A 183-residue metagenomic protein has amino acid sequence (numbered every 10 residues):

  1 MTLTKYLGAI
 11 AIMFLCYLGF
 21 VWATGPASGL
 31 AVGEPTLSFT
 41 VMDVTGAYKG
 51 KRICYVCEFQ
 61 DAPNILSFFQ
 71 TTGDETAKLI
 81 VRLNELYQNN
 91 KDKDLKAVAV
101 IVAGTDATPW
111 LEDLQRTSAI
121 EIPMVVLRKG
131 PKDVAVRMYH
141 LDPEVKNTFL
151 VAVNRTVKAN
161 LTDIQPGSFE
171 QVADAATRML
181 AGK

Functional and structural regions predicted by a protein language model:
M1-I10: Bacterial N-terminal signal peptides that target proteins for export
A9-G19: Bacterial N-terminal signal peptides
T24-Y55, D74: N-terminal "domain-start" segment that seeds a small globular fold
I53-A77: Short active-site neighborhood of thiol/selenol oxidoreductases, capturing the structured segment around
F59, G130-V172: Thiol/disulfide oxidoreductase modules built on the thioredoxin-like
Q60-I65, D92-A97, I120-I122, K146-N147: Loop/turn elements at helix/coil->beta-strand transitions in domains of secreted/extracellular proteins
T72-T117: Structural microenvironment flanking redox-active thiols in thiol-disulfide oxidoreductases
G104-V145: Thioredoxin-like thiol-disulfide oxidoreductase module
